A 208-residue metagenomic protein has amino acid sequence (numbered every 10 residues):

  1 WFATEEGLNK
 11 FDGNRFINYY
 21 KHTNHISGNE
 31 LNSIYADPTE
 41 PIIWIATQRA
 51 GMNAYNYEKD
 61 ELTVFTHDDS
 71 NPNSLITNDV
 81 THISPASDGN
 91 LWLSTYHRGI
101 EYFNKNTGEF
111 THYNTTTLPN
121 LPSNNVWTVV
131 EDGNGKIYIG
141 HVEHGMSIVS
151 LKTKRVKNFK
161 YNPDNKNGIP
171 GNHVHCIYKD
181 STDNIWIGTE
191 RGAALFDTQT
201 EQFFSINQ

Functional and structural regions predicted by a protein language model:
W1-Q208: Carboxylate-rich, polar loop motifs that coordinate divalent cations or form catalytic acidic clusters
